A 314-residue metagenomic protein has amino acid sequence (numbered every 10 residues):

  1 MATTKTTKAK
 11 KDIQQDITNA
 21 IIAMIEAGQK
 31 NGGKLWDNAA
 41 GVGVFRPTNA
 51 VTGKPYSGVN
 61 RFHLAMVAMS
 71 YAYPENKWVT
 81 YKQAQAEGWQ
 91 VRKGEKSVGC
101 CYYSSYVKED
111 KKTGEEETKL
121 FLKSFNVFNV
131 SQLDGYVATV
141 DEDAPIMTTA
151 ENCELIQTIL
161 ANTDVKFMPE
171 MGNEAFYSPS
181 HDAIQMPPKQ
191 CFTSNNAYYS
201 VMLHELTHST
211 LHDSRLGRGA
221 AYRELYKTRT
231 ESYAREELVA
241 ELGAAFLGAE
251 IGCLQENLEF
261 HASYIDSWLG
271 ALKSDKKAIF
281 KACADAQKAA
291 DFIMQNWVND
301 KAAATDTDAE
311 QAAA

Functional and structural regions predicted by a protein language model:
M1-A314: N-terminal accessory/interface modules of nucleic-acid-binding and processing proteins
